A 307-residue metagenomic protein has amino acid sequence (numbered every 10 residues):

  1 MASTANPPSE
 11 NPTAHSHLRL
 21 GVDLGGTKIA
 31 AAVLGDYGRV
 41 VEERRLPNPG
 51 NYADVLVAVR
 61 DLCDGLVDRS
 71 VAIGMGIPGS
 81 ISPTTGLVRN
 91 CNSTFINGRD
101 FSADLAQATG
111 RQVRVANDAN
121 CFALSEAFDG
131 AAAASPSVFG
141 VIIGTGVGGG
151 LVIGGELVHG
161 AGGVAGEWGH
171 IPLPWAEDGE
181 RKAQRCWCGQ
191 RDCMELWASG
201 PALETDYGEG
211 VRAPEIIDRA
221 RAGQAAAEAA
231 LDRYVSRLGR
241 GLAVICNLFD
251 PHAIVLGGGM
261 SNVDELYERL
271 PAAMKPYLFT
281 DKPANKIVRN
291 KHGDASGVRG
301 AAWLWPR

Functional and structural regions predicted by a protein language model:
M1-A72, I81-T85, A103-V113, S125-S135 (+1 more regions): ATP-binding/phosphotransfer module of carbohydrate and carboxylate kinases, centering on a glycine-rich
D23, G74-P78, A116, G140-G146 (+1 more regions): Short beta-strand segments
K28-I29, C121, G148-G150: Short glycine/serine/threonine-rich phosphate/pyrophosphate-binding segments that cradle anionic phosphate groups
E43-R45, C91, G160: Residue-level detector of high-confidence beta-strand sites
P47-G50, I96, A165-E167, L173: A short acidic/small-residue loop/turn micro-motif
G86-G98: A charged helix-plus-loop insertion that forms the helical arch/lid used to bind and gate nucleic-acid substrates
N90-N92, R114-E126, G140-V141: Glycine/small-residue-rich loop that forms an oxyanion/phosphate-binding "nest" at active or ligand-binding sites
S135-W197: Glycine-rich phosphate-binding loop of actin/hexokinase-like ATP-binding domains
